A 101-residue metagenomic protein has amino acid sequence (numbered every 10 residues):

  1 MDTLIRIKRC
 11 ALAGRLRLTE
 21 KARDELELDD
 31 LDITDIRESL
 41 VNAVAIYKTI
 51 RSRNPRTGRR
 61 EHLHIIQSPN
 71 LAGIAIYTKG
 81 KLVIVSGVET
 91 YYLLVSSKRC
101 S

Functional and structural regions predicted by a protein language model:
M1-S101: Ribonuclease/tRNase effector modules and their secretory precursors
